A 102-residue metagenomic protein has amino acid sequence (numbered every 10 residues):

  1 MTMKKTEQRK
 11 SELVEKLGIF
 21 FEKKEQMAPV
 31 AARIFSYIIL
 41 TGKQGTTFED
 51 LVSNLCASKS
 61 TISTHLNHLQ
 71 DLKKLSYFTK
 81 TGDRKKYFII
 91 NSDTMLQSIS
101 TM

Functional and structural regions predicted by a protein language model:
M1-E25: N-terminal leader segment of winged-helix/HTH proteins
E25-A28, T47, K80-T101: Short, cationic-aromatic polyanion-contact patches
I39-K43: Short helix-capping/hinge SLiMs at alpha-helix to coil transitions
E49-S53: A short acidic, leucine-rich amphipathic alpha-helix
S58-K59: Short coil turns linking two alpha-helices in DNA-binding domains
L66-N67: Short, hydrophobic-biased segments on the C-terminal half of alpha helices that form "recognition helices"
K73: Glycine-centered, phosphate/nucleic-acid-interacting loop/turn motifs that mediate DNA/RNA or nucleotide
